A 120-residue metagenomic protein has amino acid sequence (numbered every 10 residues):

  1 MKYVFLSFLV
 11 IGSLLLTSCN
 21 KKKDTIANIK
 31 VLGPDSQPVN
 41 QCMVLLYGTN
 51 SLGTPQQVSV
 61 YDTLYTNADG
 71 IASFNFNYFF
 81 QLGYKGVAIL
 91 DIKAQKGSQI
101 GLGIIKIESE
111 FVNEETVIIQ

Functional and structural regions predicted by a protein language model:
M1-V4: Positively charged n-region of N-terminal signal peptides that target proteins for export
L15-S18: C-terminal motif of bacterial Sec signal peptides marking the signal peptidase cleavage site
N20-K22: Bacterial signal peptide processing site
A27-G33: A short, amphipathic beta-strand motif
D35-Q57: Short, ordered, surface-exposed loop/turn motifs in non-cytosolic proteins
L52-F76: Short, acidic Ser/Thr/Gly-rich low-complexity loop/linker segments typical of extracellular and cell-surface proteins
F76-G97: A short, solvent-exposed beta-strand micro-motif common in secreted/extracellular proteins
I100-Q120: Extracellular beta-sheet/turn segments enriched in Thr/Pro/Gly and aliphatic residues
